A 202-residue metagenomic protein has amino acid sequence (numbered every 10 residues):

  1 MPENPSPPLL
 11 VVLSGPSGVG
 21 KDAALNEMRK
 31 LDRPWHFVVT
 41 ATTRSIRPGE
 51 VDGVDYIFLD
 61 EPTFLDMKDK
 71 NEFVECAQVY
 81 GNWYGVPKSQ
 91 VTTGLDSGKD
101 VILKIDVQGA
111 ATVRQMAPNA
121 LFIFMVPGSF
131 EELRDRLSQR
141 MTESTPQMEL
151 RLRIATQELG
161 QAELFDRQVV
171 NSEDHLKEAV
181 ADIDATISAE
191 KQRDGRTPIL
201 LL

Functional and structural regions predicted by a protein language model:
M1-L10: Extreme N-terminal, non-catalytic leader segments that precede Walker-type/kinase nucleotide-binding cores
N4, T142, Q157-L202: NTP-dependent small-molecule kinase module
S14-P16: P-loop (Walker A) phosphate-binding loop of NTP-binding proteins
V19: ATP-binding Walker
D22: Walker A/P-loop
K30-V38: Post-Walker A helix-loop "phosphate-sensing" segment adjacent to the P-loop in P-loop NTPases
T42-V101, Q108: ATP-dependent small-molecule kinase phosphotransfer cores that center on conserved nucleotide phosphate-binding segments
V101-D106, M116-Q139: Conserved phosphate-donor/acceptor-positioning beta-strand/loop module used by diverse small-molecule
